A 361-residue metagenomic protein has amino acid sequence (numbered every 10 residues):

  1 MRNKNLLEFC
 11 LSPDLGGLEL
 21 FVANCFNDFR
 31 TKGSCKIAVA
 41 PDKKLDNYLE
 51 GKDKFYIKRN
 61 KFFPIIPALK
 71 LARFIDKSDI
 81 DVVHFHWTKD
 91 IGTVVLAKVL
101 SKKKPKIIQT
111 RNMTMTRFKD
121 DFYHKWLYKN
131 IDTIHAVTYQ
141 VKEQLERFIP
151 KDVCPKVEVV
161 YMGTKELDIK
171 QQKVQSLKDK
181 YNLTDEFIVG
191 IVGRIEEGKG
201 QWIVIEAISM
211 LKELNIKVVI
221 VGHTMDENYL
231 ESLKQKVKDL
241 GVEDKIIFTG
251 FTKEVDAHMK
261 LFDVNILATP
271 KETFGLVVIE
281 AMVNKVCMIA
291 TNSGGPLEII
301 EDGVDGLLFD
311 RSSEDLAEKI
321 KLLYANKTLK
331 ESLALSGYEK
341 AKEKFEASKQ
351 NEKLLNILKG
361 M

Functional and structural regions predicted by a protein language model:
E8-I66, E146, P155-K156: N-terminal strand-loop element at the rim of the active site of nucleotide-sugar-dependent glycosyltransferases
G16-N24, F187, I191-M210, L214 (+3 more regions): A conserved mid-protein helix/loop that constitutes part of the nucleotide-sugar donor-binding site
R30, P105-A136: A conserved, positively charged/aromatic
A38-K43, V192, K217-E231: Glycosyltransferase donor-sugar binding loop
A38-V39, C287-A290: Short hydrophobic beta-strand element within catalytic cores of glycosyltransferases and related nucleotide-activated
I131-K156, T164-E166: A short, active-site helix/loop in glycosyltransferases that binds the activated sugar's phosphate group
F251, P270: Aromatic "clamp/platform" in nucleotide-sugar-dependent glycosyltransferases that forms part of the donor/acceptor
D302-G303, L307-E314, L322-K327: Conserved acidic donor-binding segment of nucleotide-sugar-dependent glycosyltransferases
